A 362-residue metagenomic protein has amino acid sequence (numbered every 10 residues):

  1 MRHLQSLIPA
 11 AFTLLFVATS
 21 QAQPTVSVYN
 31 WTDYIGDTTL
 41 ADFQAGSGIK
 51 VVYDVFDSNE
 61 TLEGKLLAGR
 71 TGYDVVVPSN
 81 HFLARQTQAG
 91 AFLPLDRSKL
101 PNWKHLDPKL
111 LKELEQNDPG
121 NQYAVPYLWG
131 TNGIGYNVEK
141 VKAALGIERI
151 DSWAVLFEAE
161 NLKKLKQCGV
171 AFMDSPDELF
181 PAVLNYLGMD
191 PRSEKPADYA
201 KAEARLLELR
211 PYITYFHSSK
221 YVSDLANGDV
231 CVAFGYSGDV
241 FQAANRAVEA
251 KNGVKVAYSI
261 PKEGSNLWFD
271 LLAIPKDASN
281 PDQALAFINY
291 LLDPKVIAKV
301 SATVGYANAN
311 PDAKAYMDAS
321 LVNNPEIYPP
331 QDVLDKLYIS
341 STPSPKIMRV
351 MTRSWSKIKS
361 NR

Functional and structural regions predicted by a protein language model:
Q23-Q86: Early extracytoplasmic/lumenal segment of secretory-pathway proteins
D74-P78, T214-Y215, C231-Y236: Paired acidic/hydrophobic, glycine-rich loop segments that form the ligand-binding mouth/hinge of periplasmic-binding
V77, L83, T87-Y212, S219-A226: Extracytoplasmic ligand-binding site segments that recognize negatively charged/polar headgroups
F82-R85, V232-N252: A ligand-binding cleft/hinge motif common to bilobed small-molecule-binding domains
L93-K104, A154, A250-N266, P275-A278: Short beta-strand->loop
Y199-E208, T214, N252-A273: Periplasmic-binding protein-like
S223, Q331-R362: Conserved C-terminal helix/tail region of periplasmic/extracytoplasmic solute-binding proteins
D270, P275-K336: Mature extracytoplasmic/periplasmic domains
